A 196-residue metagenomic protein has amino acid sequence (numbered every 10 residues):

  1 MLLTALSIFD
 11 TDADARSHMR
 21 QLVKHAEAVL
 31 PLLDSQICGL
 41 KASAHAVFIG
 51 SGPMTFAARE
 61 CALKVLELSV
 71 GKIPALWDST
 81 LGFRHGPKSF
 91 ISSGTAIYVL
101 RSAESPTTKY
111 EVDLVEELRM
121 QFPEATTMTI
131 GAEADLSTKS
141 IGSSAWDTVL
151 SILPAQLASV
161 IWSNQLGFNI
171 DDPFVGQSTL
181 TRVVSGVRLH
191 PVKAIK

Functional and structural regions predicted by a protein language model:
M1-K196: A SIS-like phosphosugar-recognition module
